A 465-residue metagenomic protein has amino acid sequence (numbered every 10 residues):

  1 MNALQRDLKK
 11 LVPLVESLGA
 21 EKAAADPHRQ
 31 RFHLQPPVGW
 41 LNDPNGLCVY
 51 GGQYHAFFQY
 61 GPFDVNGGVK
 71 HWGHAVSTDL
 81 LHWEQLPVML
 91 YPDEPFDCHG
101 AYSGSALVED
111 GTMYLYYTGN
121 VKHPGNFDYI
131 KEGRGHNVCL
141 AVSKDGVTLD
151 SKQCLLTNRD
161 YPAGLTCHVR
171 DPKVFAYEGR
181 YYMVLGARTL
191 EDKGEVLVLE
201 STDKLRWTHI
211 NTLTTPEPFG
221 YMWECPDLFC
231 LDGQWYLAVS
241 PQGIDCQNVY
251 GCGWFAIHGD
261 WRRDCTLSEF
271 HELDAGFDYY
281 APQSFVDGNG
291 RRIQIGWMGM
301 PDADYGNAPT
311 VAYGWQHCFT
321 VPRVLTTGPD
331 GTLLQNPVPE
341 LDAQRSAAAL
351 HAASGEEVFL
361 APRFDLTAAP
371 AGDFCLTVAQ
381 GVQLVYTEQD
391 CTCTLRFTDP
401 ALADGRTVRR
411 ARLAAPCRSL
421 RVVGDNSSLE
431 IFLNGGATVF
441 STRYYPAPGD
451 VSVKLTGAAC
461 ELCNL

Functional and structural regions predicted by a protein language model:
M1-D171, A176-F219, C230-A275, M298-A347 (+2 more regions): Beta-rich carbohydrate-recognition and catalytic domains
V15-A20, A256-L465: Beta-rich accessory regions
Y221-P226, Y279-P282: Repeated scaffold domains used in trafficking and secretory/extracellular systems, primarily beta-propellers
